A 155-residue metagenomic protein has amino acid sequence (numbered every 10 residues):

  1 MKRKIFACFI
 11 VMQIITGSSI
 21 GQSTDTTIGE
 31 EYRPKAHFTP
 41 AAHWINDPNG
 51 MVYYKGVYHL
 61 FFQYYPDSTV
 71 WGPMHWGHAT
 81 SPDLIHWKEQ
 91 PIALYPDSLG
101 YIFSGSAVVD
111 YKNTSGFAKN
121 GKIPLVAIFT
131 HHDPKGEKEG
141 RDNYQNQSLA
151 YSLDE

Functional and structural regions predicted by a protein language model:
M1-T24: Bacterial Sec-dependent N-terminal signal peptides
Q22-E155: Beta-rich carbohydrate-recognition and catalytic domains
